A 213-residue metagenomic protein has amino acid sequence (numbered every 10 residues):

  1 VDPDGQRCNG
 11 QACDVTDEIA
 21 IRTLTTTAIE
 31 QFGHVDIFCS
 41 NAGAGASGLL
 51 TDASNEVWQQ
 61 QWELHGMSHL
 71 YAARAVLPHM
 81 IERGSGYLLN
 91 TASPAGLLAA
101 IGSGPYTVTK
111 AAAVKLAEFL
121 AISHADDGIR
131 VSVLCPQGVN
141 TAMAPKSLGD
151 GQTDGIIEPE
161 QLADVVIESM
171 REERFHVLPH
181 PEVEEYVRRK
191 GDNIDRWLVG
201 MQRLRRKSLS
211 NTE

Functional and structural regions predicted by a protein language model:
A12-T23, N55: The beta1-alpha1 cofactor-binding region of Rossmann-like NAD(H)/NADP(H)-dependent oxidoreductases
L49-L50, S54-Q59: Substrate-binding pocket helix/loop in short-chain dehydrogenase/reductase
T51, A100-G104: Active-site loop immediately N-terminal to the catalytic Tyr-X3-Lys motif of short-chain dehydrogenase/reductase
A73, T109: Active-site helix of classical SDR
S93: Residue(s) in the substrate-gating loop at a strand-loop-helix junction that position the organic substrate next
L98, F119-I129: Active-site-adjacent segment of SDR/Rossmann-fold oxidoreductases
G151-E213: C-terminal tail/cap regions
